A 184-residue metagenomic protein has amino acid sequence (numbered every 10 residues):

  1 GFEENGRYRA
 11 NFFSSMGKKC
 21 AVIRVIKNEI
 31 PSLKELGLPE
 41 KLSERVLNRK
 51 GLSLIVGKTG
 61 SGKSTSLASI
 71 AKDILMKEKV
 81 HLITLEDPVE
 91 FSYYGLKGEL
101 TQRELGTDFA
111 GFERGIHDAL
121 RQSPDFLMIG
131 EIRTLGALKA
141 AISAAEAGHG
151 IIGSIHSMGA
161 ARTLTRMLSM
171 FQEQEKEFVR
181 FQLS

Functional and structural regions predicted by a protein language model:
G1-S184: Short, flexible helix-loop junctions that flank or precede catalytic/ligand sites
